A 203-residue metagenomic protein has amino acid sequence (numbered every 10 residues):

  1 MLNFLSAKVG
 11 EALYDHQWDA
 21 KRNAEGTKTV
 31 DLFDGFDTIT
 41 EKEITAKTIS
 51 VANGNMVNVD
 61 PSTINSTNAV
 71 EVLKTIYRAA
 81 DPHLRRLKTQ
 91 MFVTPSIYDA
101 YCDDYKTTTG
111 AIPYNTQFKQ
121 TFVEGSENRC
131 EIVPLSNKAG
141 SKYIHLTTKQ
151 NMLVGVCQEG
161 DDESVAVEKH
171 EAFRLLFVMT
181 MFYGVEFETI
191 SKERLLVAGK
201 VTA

Functional and structural regions predicted by a protein language model:
M1-T75: Alpha-helical scaffold segments that mediate packing/assembly in large oligomeric complexes
L5, M91-T94, I132, F177: Short low-polarity hydrophobic stretches
D15-N23, R85-T89, N115-Q117: Short glycine-rich, low-complexity/disordered patches
R22-G26, Q90-I97: A glycine-rich phosphate-binding loop feature that marks nucleotide/adenosyl-phosphate handling sites
F33-T67, R86, Y98-A203: Sequence/fold signature of self-assembling virion shell proteins
V72-I76, I97-A100: Non-catalytic alpha-helical scaffold/packing segments enriched in small hydrophobic residues
K74-L87: Short, basic/hydrophobic alpha-helical segments
